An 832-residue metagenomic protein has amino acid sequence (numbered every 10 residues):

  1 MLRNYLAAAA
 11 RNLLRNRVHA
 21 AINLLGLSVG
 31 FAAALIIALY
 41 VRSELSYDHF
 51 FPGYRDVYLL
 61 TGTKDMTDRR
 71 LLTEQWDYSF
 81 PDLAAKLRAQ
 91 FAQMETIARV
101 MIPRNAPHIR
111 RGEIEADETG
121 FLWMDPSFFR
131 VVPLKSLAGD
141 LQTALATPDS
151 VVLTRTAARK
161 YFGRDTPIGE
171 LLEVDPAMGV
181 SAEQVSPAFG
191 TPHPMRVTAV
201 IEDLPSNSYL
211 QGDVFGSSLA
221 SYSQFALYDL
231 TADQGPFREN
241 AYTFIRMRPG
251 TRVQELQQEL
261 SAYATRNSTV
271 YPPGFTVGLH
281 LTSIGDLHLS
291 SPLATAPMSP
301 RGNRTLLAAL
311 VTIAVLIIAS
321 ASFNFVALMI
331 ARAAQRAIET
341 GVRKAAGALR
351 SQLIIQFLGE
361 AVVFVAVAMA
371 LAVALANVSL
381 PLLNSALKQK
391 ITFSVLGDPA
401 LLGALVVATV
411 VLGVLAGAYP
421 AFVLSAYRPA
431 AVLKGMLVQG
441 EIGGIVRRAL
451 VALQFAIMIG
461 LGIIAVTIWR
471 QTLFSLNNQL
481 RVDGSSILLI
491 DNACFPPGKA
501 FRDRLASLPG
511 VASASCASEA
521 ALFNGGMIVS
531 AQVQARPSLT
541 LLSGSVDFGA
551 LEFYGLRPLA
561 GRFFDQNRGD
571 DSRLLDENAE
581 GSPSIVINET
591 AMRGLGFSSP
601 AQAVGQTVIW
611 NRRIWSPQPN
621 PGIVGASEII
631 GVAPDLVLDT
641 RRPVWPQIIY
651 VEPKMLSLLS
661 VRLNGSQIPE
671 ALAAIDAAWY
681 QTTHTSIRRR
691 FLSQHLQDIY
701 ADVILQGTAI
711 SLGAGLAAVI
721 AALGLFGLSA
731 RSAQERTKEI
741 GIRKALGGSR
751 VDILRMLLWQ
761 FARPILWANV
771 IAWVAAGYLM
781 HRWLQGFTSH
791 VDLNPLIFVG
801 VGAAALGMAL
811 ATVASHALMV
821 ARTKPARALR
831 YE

Functional and structural regions predicted by a protein language model:
M1-A21, A296-P300, L328-I355, G359 (+4 more regions): Alpha-helical transmembrane segments of integral membrane proteins
M1-R11, R15, H19, F50-G53 (+8 more regions): Membrane-helix entry/capping segments
L13-N16, N23, E44, L60-G62 (+33 more regions): Generic structural signal for small/hydrophobic residues in well-ordered secondary structure, especially within
R15-Y40, R301-I338, A366, I445-W469 (+3 more regions): Hydrophobic alpha-helical transmembrane segments of multi-pass inner-membrane transport and secretion
N16, A321-V363, G724-I765, N769 (+2 more regions): Interfacial "coupling" helices/loops that link adjacent transmembrane helices in transporter permeases
I36-L39, H280, I284, V326 (+3 more regions): Small-residue-rich transmembrane alpha-helices
A38-N105, P236-F244, Q257-Q258, H280-L289 (+4 more regions): Membrane-proximal extracellular/periplasmic loop immediately following the first transmembrane helix
L122-A138, D149-T305, D503-D702: Mid-to-C-terminal secondary-structure elements that act as membrane-proximal/extracytoplasmic interface segments
